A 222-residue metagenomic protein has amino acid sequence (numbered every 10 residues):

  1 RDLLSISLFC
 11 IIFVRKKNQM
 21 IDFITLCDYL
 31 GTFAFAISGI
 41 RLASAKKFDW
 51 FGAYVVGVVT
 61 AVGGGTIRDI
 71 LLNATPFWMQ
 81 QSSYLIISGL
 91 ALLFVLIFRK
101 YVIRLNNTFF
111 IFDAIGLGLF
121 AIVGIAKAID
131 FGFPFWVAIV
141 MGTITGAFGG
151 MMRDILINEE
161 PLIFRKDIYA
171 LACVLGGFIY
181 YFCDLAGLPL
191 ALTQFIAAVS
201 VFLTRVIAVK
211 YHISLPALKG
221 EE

Functional and structural regions predicted by a protein language model:
M20-F23, I70-M79, I125-V137, C183-L192: Helix-coil boundary and interhelical linker segments in multi-pass alpha-helical membrane proteins
M20-V62, T66-L72: N-terminal topogenic module of multi-pass integral membrane proteins
I21-T32, F77-L90, P134-T145: Structural signature of hydrophobic alpha-helical transmembrane segments
A36-K46, D69, L93-N106, M151-P161 (+1 more regions): C-terminal ends of transmembrane helices
F51-V56, Q81-L85, N106-G116, M141 (+1 more regions): Cytoplasmic-side transmembrane-helix entry/capping segments in multi-pass membrane proteins
V55-V59, T66-L72, V140, I144 (+2 more regions): Short, structured motif recognition centered on aromatic/hydrophobic residues
G57-G63, S88, D113-A126, I168-Y181: Small-residue-rich segments of transmembrane alpha-helices in multi-pass membrane proteins, especially helix faces
